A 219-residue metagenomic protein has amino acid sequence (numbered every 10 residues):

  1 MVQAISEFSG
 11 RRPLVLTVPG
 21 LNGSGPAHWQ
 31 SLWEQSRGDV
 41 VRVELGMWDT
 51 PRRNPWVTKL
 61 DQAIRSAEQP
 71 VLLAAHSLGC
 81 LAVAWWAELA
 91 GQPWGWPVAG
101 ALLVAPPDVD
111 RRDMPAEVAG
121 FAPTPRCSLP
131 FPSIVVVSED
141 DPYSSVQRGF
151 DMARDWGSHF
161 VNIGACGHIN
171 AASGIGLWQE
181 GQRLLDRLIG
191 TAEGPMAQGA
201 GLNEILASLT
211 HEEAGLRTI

Functional and structural regions predicted by a protein language model:
V2, S9-Q69, E193-G194, Q198 (+1 more regions): Active-site catalytic motif of lipid deacylating hydrolases and related acyltransferases
G20, E44-W48, A101-R111, S138: Active-site nucleophile loop of the alpha/beta-hydrolase fold
G25, P142-R148: Conserved alpha/beta-hydrolase "acid-adjacent" motif
D39-V41, R154-N170: Catalytic histidine neighborhood in serine/cysteine hydrolases with alpha/beta-hydrolase-type architecture
P55, A171-R187: Post-His helix in hydrolase/transferase enzymes
L72-L73, A101: Conserved alpha/beta-hydrolase fold motif
L73-A84: Gly/Ala-rich beta-loop-alpha elbow adjacent to hydrolase catalytic centers
L129-V137, D141: Short beta-strand/loop motif that positions the catalytic acidic residue of the alpha/beta-hydrolase fold
